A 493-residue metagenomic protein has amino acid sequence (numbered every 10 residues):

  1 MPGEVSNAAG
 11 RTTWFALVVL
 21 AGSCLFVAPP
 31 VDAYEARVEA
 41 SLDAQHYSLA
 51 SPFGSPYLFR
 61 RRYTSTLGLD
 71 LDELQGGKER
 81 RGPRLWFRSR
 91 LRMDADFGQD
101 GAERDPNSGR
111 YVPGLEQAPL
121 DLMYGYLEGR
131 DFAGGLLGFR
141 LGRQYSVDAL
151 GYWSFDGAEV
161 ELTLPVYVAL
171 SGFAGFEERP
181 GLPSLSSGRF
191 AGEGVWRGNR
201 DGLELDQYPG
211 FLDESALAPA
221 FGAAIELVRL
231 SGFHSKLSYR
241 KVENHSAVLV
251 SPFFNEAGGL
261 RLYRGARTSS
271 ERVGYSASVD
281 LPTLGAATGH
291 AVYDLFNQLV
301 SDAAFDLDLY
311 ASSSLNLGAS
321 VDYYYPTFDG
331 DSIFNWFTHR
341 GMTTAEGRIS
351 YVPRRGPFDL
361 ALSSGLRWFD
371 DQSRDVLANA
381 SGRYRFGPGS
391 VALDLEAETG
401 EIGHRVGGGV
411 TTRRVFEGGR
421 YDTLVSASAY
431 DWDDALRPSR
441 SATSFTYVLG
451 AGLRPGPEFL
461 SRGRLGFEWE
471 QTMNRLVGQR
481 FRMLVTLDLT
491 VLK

Functional and structural regions predicted by a protein language model:
M1-G10: N-terminal secretory signal peptides that target proteins for export/translocation
E4-V5, A21, F233: Intrinsically disordered, low-complexity segments
G10-T13, A28, L162: A ubiquitous, low-specificity "background" feature that marks scattered single residues across proteins without
W14-F26: Bacterial N-terminal signal peptides
F15-A16, P30, F305: Homeobox/homeodomain signature
C24-E35: Bacterial Sec-dependent signal peptides at the C-terminal "C-region" and cleavage site
A33-K493: Gram-negative and organellar
